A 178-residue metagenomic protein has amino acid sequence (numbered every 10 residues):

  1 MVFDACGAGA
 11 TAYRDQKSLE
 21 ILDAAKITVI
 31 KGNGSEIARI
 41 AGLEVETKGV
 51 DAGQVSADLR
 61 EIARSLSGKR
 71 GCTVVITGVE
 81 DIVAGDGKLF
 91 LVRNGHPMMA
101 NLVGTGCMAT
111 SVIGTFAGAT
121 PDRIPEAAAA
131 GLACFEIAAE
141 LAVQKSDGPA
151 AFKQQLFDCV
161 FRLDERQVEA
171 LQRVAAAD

Functional and structural regions predicted by a protein language model:
M1-V2, V74: Hydrophobic beta-strand scaffold residues
C6-A8, S35: Active-site beta-loop-alpha junctions enriched in small/polar residues
A12-D15, G34, S56-R60, C107 (+4 more regions): Electropositive phosphate-/nucleotide-binding environments in soluble metabolic enzymes
R14-L89: Conserved phosphate/ATP/ADP-binding segment of small-molecule kinases
R39, N101-A133: Short, small-residue alpha-helix embedded
I62-S67, R123-A138, L156-F157: Short, well-structured alpha-helical segments that form the helix of a local strand-helix-strand
F90-V103: Short pre-catalytic strand/loop immediately N-terminal to key active-site residues, enriched for Gly-Thr
I137-D178: Charged C-terminal helix
